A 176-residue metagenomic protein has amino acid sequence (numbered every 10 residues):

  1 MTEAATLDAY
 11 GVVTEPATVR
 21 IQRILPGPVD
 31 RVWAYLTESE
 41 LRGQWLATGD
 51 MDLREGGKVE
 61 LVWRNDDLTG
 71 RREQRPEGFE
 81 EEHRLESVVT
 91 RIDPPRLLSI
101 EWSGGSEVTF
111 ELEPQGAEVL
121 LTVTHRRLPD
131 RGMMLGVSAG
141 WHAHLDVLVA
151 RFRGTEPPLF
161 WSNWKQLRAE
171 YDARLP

Functional and structural regions predicted by a protein language model:
M1-A4, R126-P176: A conserved amphipathic terminal alpha-helix motif
M1-R54: Hydrophobic ligand-binding cavity/cleft-lining segments
V12, M51, V89, F110-L112: A structural signal for short hydrophobic beta-strand segments in well-ordered beta-sheet cores
T18, R91, S99-A150: Beta-strand/loop substructures that line and gate deep hydrophobic ligand-binding cavities in soluble
W33-L36, W45, S87, I92 (+2 more regions): Tryptophan-centric aromatic hotspots in well-structured domains and transmembrane helices
S39-E82, S162-Q166: Short beta-edge strand/loop motif at the mouth of beta-sheet-based domains
R54-K58, R91-S99: Short, hydrophobic/aromatic-rich segments at coil-to-beta transitions
F79-E86, G105: Short coil-to-beta-strand transition motifs
